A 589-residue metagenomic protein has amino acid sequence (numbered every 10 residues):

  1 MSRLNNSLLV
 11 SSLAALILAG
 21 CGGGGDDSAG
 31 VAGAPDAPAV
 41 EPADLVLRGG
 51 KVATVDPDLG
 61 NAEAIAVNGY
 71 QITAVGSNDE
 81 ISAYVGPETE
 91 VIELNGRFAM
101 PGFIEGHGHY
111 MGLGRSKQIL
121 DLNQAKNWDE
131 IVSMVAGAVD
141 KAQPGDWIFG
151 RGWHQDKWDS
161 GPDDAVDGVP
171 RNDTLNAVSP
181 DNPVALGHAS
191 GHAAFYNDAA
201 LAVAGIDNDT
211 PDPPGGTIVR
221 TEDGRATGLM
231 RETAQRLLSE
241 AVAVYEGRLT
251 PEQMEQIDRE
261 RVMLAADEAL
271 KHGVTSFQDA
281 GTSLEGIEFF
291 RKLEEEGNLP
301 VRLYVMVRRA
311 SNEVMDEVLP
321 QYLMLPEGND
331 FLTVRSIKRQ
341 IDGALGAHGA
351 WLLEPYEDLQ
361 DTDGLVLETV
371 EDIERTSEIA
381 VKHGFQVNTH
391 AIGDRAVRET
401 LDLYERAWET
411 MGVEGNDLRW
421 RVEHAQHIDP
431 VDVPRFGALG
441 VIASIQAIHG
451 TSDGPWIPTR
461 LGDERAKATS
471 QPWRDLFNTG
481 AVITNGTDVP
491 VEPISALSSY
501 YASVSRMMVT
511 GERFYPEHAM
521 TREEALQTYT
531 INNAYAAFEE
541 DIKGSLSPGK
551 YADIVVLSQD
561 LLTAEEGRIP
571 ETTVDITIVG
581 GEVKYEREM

Functional and structural regions predicted by a protein language model:
M1-V10: Bacterial N-terminal signal peptides that target proteins for export
L18-G20: C-terminal motif of bacterial Sec signal peptides marking the signal peptidase cleavage site
G22-V31: Bacterial lipoprotein signal-peptidase II cleavage site
P35-R48, A53, P57-P320, P326 (+8 more regions): Divalent metal-binding segments
L175-N176, D181, N329, Y356-Q360 (+1 more regions): Extended low-complexity acidic/polar segments
F331-G349, G440-T451: Non-cysteine beta-strand/loop elements that form the S-adenosyl-L-methionine
S377-N388, R395-W420, H424-A425, P430-P434 (+4 more regions): His/Asp/Glu-enriched, well-ordered alpha-helical/loop segment that forms or immediately abuts the divalent-metal
E586-M589: Glycine- and charge-enriched low-complexity intrinsically disordered segments
